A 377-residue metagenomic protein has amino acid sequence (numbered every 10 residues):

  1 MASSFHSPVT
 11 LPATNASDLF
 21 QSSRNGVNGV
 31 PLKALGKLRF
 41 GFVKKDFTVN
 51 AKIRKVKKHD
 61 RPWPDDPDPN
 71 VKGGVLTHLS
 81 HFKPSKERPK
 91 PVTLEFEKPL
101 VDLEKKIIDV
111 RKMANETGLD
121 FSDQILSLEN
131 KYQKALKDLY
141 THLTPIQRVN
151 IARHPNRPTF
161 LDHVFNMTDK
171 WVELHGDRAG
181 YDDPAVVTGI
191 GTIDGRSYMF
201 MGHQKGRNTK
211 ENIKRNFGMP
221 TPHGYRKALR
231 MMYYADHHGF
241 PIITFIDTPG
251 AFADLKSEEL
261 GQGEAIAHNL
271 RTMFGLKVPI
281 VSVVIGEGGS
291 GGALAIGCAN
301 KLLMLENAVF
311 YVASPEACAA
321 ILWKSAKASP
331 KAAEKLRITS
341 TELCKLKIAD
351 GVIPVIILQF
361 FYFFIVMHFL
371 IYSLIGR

Functional and structural regions predicted by a protein language model:
A2-P12, D18-K170, A313-R377: Amphipathic alpha-helical segments at domain termini/boundaries
E87, L119, N212-M219, A253: Short coil/turn segments at secondary-structure junctions
E95, R178-Y181, G189-T192, Y233 (+3 more regions): Replace "in large, NTP-powered and nucleic-acid-processing enzymes" with "in large, NTP-powered factors and other
K98, D102, I146, P155-D162 (+7 more regions): Charged, alpha-helix-enriched surfaces in structured cytosolic catalytic cores of large nucleotide-utilizing machines
T159-F160, N208-K210, F252-D254: Short active-site-adjacent helix-start/loop capping segments
N166, K170, G180-D182, T188 (+2 more regions): Glycine-rich beta-alpha loop segments
G239-I242, I246-G376: Conserved catalytic cores of soluble enzyme domains, especially glycine-rich substrate-binding beta-alpha loops
